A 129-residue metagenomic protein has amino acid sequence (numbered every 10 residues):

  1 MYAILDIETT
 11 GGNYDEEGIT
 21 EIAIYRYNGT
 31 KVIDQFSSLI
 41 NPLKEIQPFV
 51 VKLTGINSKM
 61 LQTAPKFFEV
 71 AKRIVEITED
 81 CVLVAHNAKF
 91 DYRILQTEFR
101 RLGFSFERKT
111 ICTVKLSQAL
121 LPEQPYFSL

Functional and structural regions predicted by a protein language model:
M1-R108, P122-S128: Conserved non-catalytic scaffold segment of RNase H-like nuclease domains
K109-L120: Histidine/lysine/aspartate-rich catalytic loop segments that bind and position anionic ligands
